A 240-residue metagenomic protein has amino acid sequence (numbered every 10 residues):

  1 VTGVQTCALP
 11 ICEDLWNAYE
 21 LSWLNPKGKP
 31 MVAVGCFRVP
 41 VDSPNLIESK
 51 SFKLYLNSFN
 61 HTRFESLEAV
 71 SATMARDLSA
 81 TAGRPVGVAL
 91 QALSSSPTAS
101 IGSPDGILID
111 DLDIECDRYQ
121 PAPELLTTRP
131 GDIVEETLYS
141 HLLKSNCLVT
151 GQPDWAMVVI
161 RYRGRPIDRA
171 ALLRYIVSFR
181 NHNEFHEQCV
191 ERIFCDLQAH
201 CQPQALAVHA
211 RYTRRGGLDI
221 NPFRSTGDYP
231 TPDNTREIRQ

Functional and structural regions predicted by a protein language model:
T2-L9: Short, small-residue-biased leader/transition segments that mark boundaries at the very start of proteins
E13-D77, L143-H200, T213, S225-D228: Histidine-centered catalytic/metal-coordination loop motif
A75-G87, R129, C195-Q204: Secondary-structure boundary elements
A80-V134: Charged mid-protein connector segments
V86-A92, A205-T213: A short glycine-rich, hydrophobically flanked beta-strand micro-motif that places a catalytic Asp/Glu for divalent metal
G102-I107, L125, R214-Q240: Short terminal or interdomain "cap/linker" segment that borders an active site or interface and mediates
E136-S140: Short amphipathic
V159-R161, A207, D219-N221: Structured core elements
